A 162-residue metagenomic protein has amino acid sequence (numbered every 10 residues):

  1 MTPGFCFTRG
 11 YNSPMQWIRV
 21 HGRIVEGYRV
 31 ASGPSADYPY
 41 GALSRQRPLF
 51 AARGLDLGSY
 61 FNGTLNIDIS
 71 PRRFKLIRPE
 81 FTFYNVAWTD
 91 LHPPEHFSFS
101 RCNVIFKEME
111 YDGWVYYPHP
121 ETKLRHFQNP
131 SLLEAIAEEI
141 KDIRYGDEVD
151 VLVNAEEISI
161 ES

Functional and structural regions predicted by a protein language model:
M1-P14: N-terminal amphipathic/basic-hydrophobic helices that include classical n-h-c signal peptides and signal-anchor
P14-H92: Anionic-ligand-binding alpha/beta catalytic cores of soluble enzymes and soluble regulatory domains that recognize
D56, R78, L124-F127, I143-R144: Short histidine-centered beta-strand/loop micro-motifs that create catalytic or ligand/metal-coordination sites
N85-I140: Glycine-rich active-site loops that engage anionic ligands at enzyme catalytic sites
A137, V153-A155: Conserved "cap/hinge" positions at secondary-structure junctions
G146-D150: Loop/turn positions that initiate beta-strands
E156-S162: Short, Lys/Arg- and Gly-enriched loop/turn segments at beta-strand edges
